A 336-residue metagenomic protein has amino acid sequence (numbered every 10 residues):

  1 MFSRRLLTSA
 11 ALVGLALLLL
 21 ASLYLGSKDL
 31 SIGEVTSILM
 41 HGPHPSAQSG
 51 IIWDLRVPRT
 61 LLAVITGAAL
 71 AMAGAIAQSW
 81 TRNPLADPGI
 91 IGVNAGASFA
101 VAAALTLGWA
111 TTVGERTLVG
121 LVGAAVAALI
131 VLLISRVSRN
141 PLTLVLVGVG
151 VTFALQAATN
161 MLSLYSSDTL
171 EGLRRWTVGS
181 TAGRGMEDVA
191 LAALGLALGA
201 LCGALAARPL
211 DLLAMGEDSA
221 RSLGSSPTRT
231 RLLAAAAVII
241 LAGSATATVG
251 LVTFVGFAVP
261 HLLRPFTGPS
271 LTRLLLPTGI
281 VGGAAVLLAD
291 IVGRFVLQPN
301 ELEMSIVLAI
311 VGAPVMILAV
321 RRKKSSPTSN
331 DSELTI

Functional and structural regions predicted by a protein language model:
M1-I336: Alpha-helical transmembrane segments in inner-membrane proteins
